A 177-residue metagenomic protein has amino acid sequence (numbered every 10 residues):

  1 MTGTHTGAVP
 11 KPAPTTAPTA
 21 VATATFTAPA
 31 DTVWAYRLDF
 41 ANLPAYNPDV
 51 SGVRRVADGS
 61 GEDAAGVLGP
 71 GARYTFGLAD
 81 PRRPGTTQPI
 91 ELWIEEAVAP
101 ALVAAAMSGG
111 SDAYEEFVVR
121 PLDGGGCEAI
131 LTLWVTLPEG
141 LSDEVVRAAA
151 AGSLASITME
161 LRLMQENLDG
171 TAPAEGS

Functional and structural regions predicted by a protein language model:
M1-A65: Hydrophobic ligand-binding cavity/cleft-lining segments
T19-T25, R73, P89, L102 (+2 more regions): Intrinsic-disorder/low-complexity, polar/charged segments enriched in Ser/Thr/Lys/Arg/Asp/Glu/Gln
T23-T27, R54, G77, W93 (+1 more regions): Generic structural detector for well-ordered beta-strands
T27-D31, E95-P100, V118-E128: A short, structured loop/turn motif at beta-sheet edges
T32-R37, L43, Y74, I94 (+3 more regions): Hydrophobic pocket/interface hotspot
Y36, Y46, A97, S108-G110 (+1 more regions): A short, compositionally biased micro-patch
R55-S111, L163-T171, E175-G176: Glycine-rich portal/gate segments that line the openings of hydrophobic small-molecule binding cavities
A106-M159, E175-S177: Beta-strand/loop substructures that line and gate deep hydrophobic ligand-binding cavities in soluble
